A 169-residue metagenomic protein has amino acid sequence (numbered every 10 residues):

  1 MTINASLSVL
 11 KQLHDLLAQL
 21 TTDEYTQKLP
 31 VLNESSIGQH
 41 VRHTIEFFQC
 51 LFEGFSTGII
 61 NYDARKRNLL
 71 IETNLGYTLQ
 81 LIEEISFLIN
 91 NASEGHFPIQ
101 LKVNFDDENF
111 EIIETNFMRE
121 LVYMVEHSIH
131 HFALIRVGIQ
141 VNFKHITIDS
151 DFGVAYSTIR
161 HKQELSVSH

Functional and structural regions predicted by a protein language model:
T2-L16, Q27, L69-E72, G76: Alpha-helical membrane insertion/targeting regions
A5-S6, L10, E34, E83 (+2 more regions): Charge-rich alpha-helical segments
S6, L10, I37, V41 (+3 more regions): Hydrophobic packing residues in well-ordered alpha-helices of helical domains and bundles
V9-Q19, F47, L81, H131-L134: Amphipathic, well-ordered alpha-helical segments in soluble domains
T26-A64, F110-G153: Short, contiguous alpha-helical
G58-I99: Helix-adjacent hinge/juxtasegments
S86-V125: A mid-sequence interfacial segment
S150-H169: Short terminal or interdomain "cap/linker" segment that borders an active site or interface and mediates
